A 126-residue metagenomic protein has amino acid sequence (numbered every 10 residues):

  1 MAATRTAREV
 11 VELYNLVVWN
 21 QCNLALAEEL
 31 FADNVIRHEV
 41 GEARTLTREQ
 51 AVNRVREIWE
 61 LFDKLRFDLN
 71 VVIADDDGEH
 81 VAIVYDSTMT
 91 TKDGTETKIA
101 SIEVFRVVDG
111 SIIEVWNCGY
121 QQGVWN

Functional and structural regions predicted by a protein language model:
A2-N34: Short acidic-aromatic low-complexity motifs
L24-E79: A solvent-exposed, acidic/Ser-Thr-rich amphipathic alpha-helical stretch
F31, S87-M89, E103, G119: Short beta-strand segments enriched in hydrophobic/aromatic residues within well-folded beta-rich domains
I36, T95, S111-I113: Residue-level signal for well-ordered, solvent-exposed loop/turn and beta-edge residues enriched in charged/polar side
L61, T88-E96: Short, cysteine-centered beta-strand-loop-beta hairpins and adjacent loop/turn segments enriched in charged/polar
R66-D68, V84, T97-E103, V115: Short, surface-exposed coil-to-beta transition loops
S101-N126: Short beta-strand edge/turn micro-motifs at domain boundaries
